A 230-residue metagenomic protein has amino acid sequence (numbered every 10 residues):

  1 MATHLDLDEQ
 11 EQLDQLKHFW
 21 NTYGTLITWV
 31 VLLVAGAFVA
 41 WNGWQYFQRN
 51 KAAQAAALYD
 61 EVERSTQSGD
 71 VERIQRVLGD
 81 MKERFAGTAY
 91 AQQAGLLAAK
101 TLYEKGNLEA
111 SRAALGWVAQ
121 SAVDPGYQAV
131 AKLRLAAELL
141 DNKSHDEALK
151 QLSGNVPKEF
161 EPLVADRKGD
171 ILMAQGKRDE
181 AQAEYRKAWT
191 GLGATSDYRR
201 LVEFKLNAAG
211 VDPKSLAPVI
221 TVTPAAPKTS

Functional and structural regions predicted by a protein language model:
M1-L32: N-terminal positive-inside, membrane-proximal cytosolic segments immediately preceding the first
Q10, A37, A52-A56, E72-Q75 (+2 more regions): Amphipathic alpha-helical repeat elements characteristic of tetratricopeptide repeat
F19-W29, R84-G87, S121, K158: Membrane-interface junctions
Y23-F47: Single-pass alpha-helical transmembrane signal-anchor segments
G43-R49, E83-F85, Q120-A122: Flexible helix-coil transition and linker loops at the boundaries of alpha-helical arrays
A52, A56-D60, L96, L133 (+2 more regions): TPR/TPR-like alpha-solenoid signature
Q54-Q93: Short extracytoplasmic
Y90, K100-V219, S230: Soluble extracytoplasmic domains of inner/organellar membrane proteins
